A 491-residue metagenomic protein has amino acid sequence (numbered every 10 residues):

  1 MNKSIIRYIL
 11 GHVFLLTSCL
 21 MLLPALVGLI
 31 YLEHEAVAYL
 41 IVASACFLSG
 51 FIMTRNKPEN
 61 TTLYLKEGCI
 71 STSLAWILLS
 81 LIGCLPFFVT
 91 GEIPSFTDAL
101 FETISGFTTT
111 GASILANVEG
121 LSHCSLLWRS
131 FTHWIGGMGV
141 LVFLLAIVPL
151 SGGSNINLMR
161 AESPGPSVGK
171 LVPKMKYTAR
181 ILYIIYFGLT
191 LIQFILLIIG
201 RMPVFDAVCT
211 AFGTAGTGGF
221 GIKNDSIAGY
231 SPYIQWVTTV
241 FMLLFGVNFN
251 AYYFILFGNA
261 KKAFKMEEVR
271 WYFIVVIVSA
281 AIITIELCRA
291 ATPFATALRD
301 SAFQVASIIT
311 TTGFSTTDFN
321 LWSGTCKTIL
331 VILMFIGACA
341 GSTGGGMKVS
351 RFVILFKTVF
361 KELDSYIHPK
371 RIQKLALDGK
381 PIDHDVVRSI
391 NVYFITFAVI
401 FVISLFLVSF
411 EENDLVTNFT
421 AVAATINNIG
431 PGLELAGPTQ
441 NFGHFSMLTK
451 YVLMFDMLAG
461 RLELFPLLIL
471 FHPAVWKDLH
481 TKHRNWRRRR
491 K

Functional and structural regions predicted by a protein language model:
M1-K491: Membrane-proximal intracellular helices of multi-pass ion channels
